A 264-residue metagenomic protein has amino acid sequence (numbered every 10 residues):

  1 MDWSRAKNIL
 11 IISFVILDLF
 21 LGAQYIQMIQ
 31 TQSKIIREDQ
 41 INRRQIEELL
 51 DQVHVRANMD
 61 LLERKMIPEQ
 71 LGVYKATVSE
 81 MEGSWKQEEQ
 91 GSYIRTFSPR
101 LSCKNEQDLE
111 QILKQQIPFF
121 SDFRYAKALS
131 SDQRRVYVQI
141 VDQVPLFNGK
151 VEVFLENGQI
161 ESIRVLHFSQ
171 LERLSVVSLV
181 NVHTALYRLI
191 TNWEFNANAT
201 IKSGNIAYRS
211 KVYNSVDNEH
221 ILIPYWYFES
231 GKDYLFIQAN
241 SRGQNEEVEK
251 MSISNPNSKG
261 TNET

Functional and structural regions predicted by a protein language model:
M1-P145: Preferential activation on post-signal-peptide N-terminal prodomains/segments of secreted or lumenal proteins
K34-R37, G149-E152, F168, S175-S178 (+3 more regions): Surface-exposed beta-strand edges and their flanking turn/coil or helix-capping segments
Q40, L179-N181, S254-P256: Short, charged/polar low-complexity linear motifs in solvent-exposed/disordered segments
C103-K104, D142-N148, S169-L174, K232-Q238 (+1 more regions): Short, surface-exposed beta-strand/loop "edge" segments at domain boundaries and coil↔beta transitions
Q115-N157, N205-A239: Exposed beta-strand-loop-beta-strand "reactive/processing" segments of non-cytosolic proteins
Q116-Y125, H183-E194: Short low-complexity stretches enriched in small and charged residues
F154-L186: Short helix-loop boundary/capping segments
A185-T264: Extracytoplasmic/luminal low-complexity segments enriched in Pro/Gly and acidic/polar residues that act as flexible
